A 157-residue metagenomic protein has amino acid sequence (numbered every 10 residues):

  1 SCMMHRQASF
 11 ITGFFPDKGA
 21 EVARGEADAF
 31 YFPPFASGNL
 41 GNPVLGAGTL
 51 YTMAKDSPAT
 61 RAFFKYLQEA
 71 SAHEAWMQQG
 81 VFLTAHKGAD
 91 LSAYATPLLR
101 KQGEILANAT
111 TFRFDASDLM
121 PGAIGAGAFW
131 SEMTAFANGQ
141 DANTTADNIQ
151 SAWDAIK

Functional and structural regions predicted by a protein language model:
S1, H5, P33-A36, T52-M53 (+4 more regions): A residue-level marker of the well-folded mature domains of exported/periplasmic proteins
S1-K18, T145: Extracytoplasmic ligand-binding clamshell segments of periplasmic binding protein
D17-F82: Extracytoplasmic/periplasmic substrate-recognition and gating elements
E21-A23, A95, L99: Short, structurally constrained coil/turn elements that cap an alpha-helix or connect an alpha-helix to the following
F82-A85, R100-D154: C-terminal capping/gating helix-and-loop segments adjacent to ligand/active sites or protein-protein/ligand interfaces
A89: Catalytic adenosine-cofactor/nucleotide-binding cores of aminoacyl-tRNA synthetases and other
